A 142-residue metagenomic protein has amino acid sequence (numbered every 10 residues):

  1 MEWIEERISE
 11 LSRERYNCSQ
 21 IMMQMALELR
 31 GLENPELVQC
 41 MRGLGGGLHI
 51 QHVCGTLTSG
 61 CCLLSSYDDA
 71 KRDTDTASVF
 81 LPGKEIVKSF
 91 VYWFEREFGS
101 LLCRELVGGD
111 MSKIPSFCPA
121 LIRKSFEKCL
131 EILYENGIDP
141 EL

Functional and structural regions predicted by a protein language model:
M1-L29: Active-site-proximal helix-loop elements at catalytic-domain edges
E6-E14, G43-H52, G109-P115: A short glycine/serine-rich beta->alpha loop
C18, C54, C103: Short cysteine clusters
M22-A26, S59-S66, S125-C129: Buried hydrophobic packing segments
M25-R42, E97-C103: Acidic-glycine-rich active-site phosphate/pyrophosphate-binding loop
L29-Q39, S66-I86: Phosphate-handling active-site elements
L48-C62: Conserved phosphate/anionic-ligand binding catalytic regions in large, soluble enzymes, centered on
P82-L142: C-terminal binding/interaction regions
